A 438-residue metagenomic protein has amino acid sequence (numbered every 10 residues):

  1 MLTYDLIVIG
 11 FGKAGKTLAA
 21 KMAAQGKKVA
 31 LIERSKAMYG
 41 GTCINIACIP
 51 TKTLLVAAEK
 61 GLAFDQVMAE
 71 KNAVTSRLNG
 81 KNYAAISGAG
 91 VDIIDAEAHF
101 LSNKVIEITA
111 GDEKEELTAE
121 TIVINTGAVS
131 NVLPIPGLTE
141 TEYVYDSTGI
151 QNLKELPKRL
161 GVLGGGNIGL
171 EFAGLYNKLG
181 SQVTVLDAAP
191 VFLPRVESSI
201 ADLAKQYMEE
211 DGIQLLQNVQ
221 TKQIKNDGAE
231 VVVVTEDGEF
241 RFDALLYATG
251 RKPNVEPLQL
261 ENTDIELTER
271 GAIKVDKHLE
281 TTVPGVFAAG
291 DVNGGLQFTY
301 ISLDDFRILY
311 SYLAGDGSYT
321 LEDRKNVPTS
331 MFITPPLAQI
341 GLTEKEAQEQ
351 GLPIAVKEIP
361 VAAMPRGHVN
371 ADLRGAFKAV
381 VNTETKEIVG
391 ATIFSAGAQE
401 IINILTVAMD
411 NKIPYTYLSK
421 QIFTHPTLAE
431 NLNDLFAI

Functional and structural regions predicted by a protein language model:
M1-G12, L156-L163: Beta1/beta-strand and adjacent pyrophosphate-binding region of the FAD-binding site in flavoprotein oxidoreductases
L2, T42-E116, V196-K222, E344-E346 (+1 more regions): N-terminal Rossmann-like dinucleotide/flavin-binding domain of flavoprotein oxidoreductases that bind FAD/FMN
Y4-L6, F11-R77, L175-R195, K325 (+1 more regions): Beta1-alpha1 glycine-rich phosphate/pyrophosphate-binding loop at the start of Rossmann-like nucleotide-binding domains
I9-A37, T42, I49, T53 (+3 more regions): Flexible, glycine-rich terminal cap/loop adjacent to redox cofactors in electron-transfer oxidoreductases
C48, T126-Q182, Q214-L215, E261-T263 (+2 more regions): Glycine-rich dinucleotide-binding loop and its adjacent helix/turn
V74-N79, Q151-N152, P157-G161, N167-G228 (+2 more regions): Rossmann-like dinucleotide-binding cores of NAD(P)H-dependent redox enzymes
D92-D95, H99-D112, L117, G180-K277: A Rossmann-like FAD-binding core segment of flavoenzymes
E140-L156, E239-D316: FAD-site-proximal beta/loop scaffold in flavoenzymes
